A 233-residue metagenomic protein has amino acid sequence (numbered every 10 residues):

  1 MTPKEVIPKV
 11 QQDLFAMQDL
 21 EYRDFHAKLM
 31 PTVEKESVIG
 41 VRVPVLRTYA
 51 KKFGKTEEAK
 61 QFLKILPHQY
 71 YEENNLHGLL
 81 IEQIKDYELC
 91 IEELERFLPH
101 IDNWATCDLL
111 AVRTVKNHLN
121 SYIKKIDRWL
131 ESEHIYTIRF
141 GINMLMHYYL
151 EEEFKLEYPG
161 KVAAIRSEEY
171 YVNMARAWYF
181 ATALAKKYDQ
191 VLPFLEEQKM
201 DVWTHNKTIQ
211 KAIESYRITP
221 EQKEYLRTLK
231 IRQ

Functional and structural regions predicted by a protein language model:
M1-Q233: Alpha-helical scaffold domains
